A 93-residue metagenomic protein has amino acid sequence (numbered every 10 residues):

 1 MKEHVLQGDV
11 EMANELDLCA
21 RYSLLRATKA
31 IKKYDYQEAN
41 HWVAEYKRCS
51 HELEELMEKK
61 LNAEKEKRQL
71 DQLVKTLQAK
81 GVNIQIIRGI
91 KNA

Functional and structural regions predicted by a protein language model:
M1-K32, Y36-A93: C-terminal-biased regions
